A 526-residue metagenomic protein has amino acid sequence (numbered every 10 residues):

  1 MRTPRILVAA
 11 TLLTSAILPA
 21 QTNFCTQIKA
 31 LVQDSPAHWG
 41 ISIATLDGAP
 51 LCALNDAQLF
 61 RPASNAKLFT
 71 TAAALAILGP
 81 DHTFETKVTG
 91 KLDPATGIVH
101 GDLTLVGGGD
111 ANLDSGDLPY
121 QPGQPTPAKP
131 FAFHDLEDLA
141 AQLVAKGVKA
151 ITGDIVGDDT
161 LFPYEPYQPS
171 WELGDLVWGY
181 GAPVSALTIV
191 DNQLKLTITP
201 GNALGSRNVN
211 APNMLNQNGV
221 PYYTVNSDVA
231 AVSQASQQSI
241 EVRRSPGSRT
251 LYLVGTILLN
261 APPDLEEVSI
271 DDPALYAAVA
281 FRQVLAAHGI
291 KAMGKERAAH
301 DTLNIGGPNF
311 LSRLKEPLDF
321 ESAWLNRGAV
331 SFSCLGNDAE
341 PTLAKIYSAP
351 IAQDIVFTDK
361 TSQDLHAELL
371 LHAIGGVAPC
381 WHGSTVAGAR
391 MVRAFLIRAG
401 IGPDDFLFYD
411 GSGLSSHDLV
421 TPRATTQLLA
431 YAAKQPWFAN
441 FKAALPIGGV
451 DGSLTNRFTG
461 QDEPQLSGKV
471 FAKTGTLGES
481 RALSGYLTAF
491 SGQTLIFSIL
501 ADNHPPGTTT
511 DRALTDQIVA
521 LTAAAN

Functional and structural regions predicted by a protein language model:
M1-L7: Bacterial N-terminal signal peptides that target proteins for export
V8-A16: Bacterial N-terminal signal peptides
T22-L31, A76-P403, F490, A520-A525: Conserved serine DD-peptidase/penicillin-binding transpeptidase domain and beta-lactam-recognizing active-site
K29-L54, R297: A short, well-structured edge-of-sheet supersecondary motif
G48, K67-A74, I155, L187 (+5 more regions): Residue-level preference for non-acidic, small/hydrophobic
L51-A53, H134, L143, T361-D364 (+1 more regions): Small-residue-rich helix-loop
A53-A73, I77: Short active-site loop at a secondary-structure junction that contains or immediately precedes the catalytic residue(s)
N55-F60, E267, S412-S415: A short glycine/serine-rich beta->alpha loop
